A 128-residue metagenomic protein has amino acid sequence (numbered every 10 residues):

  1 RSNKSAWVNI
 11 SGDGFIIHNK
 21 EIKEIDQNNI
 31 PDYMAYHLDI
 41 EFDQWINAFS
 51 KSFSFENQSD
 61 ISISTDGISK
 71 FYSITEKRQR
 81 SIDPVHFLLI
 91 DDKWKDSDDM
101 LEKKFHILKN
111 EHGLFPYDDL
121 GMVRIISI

Functional and structural regions predicted by a protein language model:
R1-I17, F53, N110, L114-Y117: Catalytic core of PPM/PP2C metal-dependent serine/threonine phosphatase domains
N3-K4, E21-I22, S127-I128: Short loop segments at secondary-structure junctions
V8, D26-I30, D98: Short linear sequence motifs
I10-G12, K20, T65, I126: Short, structured patches in soluble enzyme cores that scaffold and shape functional sites
F15-I17, P31-D32, S69-K70: Short, catalytically relevant binding-site loops at active-site mouths
N19-Q44: Glycine- and acidic-residue-rich phosphate-binding/metal-coordinating active-site segment common to enzymes that handle
F42-I128: C-terminal catalytic subdomain
